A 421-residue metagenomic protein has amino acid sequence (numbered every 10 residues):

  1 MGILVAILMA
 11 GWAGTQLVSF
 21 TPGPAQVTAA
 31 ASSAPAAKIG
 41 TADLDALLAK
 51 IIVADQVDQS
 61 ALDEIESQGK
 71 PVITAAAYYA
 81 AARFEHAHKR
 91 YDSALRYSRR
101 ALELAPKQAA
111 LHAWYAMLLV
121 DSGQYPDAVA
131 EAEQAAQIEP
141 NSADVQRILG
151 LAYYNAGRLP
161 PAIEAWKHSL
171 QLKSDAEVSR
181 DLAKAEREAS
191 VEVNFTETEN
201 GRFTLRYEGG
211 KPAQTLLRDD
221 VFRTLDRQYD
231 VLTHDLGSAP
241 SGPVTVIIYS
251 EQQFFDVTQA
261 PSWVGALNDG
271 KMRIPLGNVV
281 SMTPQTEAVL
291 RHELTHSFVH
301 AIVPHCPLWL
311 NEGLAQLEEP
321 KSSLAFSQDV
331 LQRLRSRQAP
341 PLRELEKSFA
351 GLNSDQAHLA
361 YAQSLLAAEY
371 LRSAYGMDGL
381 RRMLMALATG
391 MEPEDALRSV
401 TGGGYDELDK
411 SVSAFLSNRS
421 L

Functional and structural regions predicted by a protein language model:
I65-Q68, R100-A101, Q134-A135, H168-S169: Canonical positions in the second alpha-helix
V72, P106, P140, K173-S174 (+1 more regions): Short coil turns that delineate tetratricopeptide repeat
A77, L111, V145, V178-S179: TPR alpha-solenoid repeat register
A87-H88, D121-S122, N155-A156, E188: Register position in tetratricopeptide repeats
N194-P307, E318-A325, R333-A339, E346-A350 (+2 more regions): Juxtacatalytic substrate-recognition/specificity segment
L232, A339-D406, S417: Active-site-proximal alpha-helical
